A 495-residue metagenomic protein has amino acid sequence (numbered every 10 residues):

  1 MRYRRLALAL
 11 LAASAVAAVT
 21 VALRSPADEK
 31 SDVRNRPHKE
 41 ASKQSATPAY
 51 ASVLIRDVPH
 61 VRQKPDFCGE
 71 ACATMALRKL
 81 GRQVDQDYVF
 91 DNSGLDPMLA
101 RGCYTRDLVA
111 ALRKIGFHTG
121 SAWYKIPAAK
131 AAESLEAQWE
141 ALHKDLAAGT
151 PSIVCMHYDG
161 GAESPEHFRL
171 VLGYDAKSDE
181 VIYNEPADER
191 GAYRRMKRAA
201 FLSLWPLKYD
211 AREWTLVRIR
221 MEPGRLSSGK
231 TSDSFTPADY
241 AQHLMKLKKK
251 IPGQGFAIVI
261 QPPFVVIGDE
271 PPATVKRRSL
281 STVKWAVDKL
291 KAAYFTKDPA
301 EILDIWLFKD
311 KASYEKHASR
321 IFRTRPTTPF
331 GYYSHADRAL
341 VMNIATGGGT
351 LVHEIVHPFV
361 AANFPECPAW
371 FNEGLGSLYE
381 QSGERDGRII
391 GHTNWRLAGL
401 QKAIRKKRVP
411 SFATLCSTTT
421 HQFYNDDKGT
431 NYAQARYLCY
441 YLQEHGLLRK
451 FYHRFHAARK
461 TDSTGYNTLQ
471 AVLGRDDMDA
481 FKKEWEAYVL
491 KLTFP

Functional and structural regions predicted by a protein language model:
M1-S25: Sec-dependent N-terminal signal peptides
E29-R56, Y88-R220: Conserved active-site-adjacent core of cysteine acyl-enzyme catalytic domains
A49-H60, A71, D85-L95, I115 (+1 more regions): Acidic/histidine-rich, surface-exposed loop or edge segments in extracytoplasmic proteins
V61-R78, A100-L112, R436-C439: Active-site nucleophilic cysteine motif
D85-R101, P127-A132, D298-K316, G376-S377: Acidic helix-start/capping segments at beta-turn-to-alpha-helix junctions
W205-P206, A211-G253: Pro/Ala/Gly-rich low-complexity, hydrophilic intrinsically disordered segments
P252, H317-N343, P365-P495: Acidic/His/Gly-enriched intrinsically disordered linker/tail segments that often contain short helix/coil "MoRF-like"
Q254-A369, R385, T461-Q470: Juxtacatalytic substrate-recognition/specificity segment
